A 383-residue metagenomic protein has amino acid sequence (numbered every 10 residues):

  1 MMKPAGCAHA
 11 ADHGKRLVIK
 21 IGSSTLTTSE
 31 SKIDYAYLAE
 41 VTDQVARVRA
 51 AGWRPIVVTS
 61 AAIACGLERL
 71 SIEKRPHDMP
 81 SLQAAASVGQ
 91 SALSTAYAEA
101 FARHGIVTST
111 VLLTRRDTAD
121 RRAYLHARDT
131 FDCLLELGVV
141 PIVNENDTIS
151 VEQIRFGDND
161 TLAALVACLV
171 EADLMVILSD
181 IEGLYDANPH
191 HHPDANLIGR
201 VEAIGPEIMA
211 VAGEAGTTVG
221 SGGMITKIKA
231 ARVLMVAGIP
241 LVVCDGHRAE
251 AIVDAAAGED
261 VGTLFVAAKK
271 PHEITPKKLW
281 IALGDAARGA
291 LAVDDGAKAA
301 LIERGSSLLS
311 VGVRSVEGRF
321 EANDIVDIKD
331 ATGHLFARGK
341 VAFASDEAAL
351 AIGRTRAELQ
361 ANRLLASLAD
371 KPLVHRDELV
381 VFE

Functional and structural regions predicted by a protein language model:
M2-V107, V111-E383: C-terminal catalytic "cap/lid" subdomain
